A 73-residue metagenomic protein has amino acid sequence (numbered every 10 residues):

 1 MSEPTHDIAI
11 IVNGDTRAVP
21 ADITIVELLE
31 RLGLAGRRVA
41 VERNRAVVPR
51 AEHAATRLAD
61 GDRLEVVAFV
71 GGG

Functional and structural regions predicted by a protein language model:
M1-G72: Ubiquitin-like/PB1-type beta-grasp interaction modules and other compact soluble beta-rich domains
